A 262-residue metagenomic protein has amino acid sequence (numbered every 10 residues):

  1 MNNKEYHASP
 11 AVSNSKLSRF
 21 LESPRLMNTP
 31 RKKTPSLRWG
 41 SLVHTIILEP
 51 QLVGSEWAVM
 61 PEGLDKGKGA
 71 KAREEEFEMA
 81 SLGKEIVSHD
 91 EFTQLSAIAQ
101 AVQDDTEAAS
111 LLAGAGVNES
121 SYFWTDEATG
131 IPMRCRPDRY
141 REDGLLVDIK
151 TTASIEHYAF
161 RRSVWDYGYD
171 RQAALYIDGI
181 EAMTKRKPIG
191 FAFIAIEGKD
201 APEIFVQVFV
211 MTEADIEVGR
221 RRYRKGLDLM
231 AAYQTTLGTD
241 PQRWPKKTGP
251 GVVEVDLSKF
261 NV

Functional and structural regions predicted by a protein language model:
M1-R134, T248: Metal-dependent nuclease catalytic cores that hydrolyze phosphodiester bonds in DNA/RNA, characterized by
R31-K32, S81-V87, Y158-G168, T212-A214: Short histidine-centered catalytic/ligand-binding loop motif
R38, L42, R171-G179: Short amphipathic alpha-helical face segments that pack within enzyme cores and frequently flank/anchor catalytic
F92, L175-V262: Metal-dependent nuclease catalytic regions and adjoining charged, substrate-binding loops involved in nucleic-acid end
E107-L112, R141-D148, E181-I189: Secondary-structure boundary elements
E127-R136, A153-S154, K246-F260: Glycosyltransferase-associated regions of secretory-pathway enzymes, highlighting luminal stem/catalytic domains
G130-R134, R141-G144, D200-I204: Coil-to-beta-strand transition motifs
C135-R162: Conserved catalytic cores of phosphodiester-cleaving nucleases, focusing on short active-site segments
